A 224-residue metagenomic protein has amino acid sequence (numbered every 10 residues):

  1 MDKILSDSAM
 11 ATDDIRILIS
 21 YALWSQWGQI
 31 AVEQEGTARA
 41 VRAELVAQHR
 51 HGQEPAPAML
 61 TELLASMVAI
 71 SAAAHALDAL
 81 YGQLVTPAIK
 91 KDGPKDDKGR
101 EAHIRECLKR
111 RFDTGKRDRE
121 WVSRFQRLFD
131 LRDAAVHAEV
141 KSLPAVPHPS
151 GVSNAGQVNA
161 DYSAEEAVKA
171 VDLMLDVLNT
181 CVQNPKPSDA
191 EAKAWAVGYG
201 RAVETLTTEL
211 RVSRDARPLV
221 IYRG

Functional and structural regions predicted by a protein language model:
D2-K98, S123-Q126, Q183: Amphipathic alpha-helical interface elements
K3-S6, I19, S25, E35-H51 (+1 more regions): Polyanionic, low-complexity intrinsically disordered segments
D14-S20, A74, R105, D118 (+2 more regions): Short linear sequence motifs
H75-G156, A160-T180: Flexible secondary-structure boundary motifs
